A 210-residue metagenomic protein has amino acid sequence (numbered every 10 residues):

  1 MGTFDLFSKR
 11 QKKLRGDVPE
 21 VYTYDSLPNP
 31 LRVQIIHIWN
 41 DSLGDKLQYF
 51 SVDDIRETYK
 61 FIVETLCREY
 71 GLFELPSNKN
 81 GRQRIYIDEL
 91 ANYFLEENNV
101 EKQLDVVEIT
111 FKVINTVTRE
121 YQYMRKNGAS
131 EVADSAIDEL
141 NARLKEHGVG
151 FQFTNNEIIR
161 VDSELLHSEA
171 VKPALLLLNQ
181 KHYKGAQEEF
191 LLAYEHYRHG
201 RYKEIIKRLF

Functional and structural regions predicted by a protein language model:
M1-R32: N-terminus-biased targeting/localization segments
E20, Y24-E188: Internal, Lys/Arg-enriched amphipathic helical interaction segments that engage polyanionic partners
Q180-F210: Amphipathic, oligomerization/interface secondary-structure segments
